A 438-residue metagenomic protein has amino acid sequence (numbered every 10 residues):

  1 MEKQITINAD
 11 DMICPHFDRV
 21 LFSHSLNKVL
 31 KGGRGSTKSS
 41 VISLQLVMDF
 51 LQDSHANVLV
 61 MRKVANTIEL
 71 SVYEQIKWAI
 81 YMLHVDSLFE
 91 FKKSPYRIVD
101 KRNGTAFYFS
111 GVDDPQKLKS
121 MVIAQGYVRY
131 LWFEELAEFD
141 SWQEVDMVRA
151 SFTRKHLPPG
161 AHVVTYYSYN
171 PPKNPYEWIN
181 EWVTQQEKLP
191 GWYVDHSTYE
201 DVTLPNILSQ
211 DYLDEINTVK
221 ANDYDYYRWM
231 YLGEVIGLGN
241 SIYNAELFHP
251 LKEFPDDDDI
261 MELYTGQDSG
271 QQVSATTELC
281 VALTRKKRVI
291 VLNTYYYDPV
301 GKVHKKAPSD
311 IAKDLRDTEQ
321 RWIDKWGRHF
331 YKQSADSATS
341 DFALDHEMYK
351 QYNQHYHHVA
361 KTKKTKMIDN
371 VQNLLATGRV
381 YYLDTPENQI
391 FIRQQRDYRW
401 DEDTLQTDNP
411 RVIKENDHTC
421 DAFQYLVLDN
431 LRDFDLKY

Functional and structural regions predicted by a protein language model:
M1-N27: Pre-P-loop entry segment of helicase/translocase ATPase cores
S39-D53: Walker A/P-loop NTP-binding motif
A56-I76: Conserved Walker A/P-loop ATP-binding site and its immediately adjacent core in helicase/helicase-like ATPase domains
E69-Y127: Inter-Walker segment of RecA-like/P-loop motor cores
E134-L136: Walker B catalytic acidic pair
E138-D214: ASCE P-loop NTPase helicase motor core
L204-G270: ATPase catalytic-site recognition across NTP-hydrolyzing enzymes
V289-V412, L431-F434: Mg2+-dependent endonuclease catalytic cores in nucleic-acid-processing enzymes, primarily RNase H-like
